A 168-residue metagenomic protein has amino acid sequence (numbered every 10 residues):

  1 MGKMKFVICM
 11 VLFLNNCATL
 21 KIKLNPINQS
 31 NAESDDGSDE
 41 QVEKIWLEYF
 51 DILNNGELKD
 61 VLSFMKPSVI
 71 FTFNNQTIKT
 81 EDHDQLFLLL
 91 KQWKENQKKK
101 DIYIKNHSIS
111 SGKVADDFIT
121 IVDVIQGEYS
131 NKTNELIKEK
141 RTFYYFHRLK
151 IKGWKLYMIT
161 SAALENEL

Functional and structural regions predicted by a protein language model:
G2-C9: Sec-dependent signal peptide recognition, specifically the positively charged N-region followed immediately by
V11-C17: Hydrophobic h-region of N-terminal signal peptides that target proteins for export in Gram-negative bacteria
A18-K59, S63: Short, low-complexity N-terminal intrinsically disordered segments enriched in polar/charged residues
L20-P26, K138-L168: Short beta-strand edge/turn micro-motifs at domain boundaries
L47-D51, S63-I78: Short, solvent-exposed secondary-structure junction/capping segments
L58-L62, P67, H83, F87: An amphipathic alpha-helix signature
M65, N75-T77, D123-Q126, T160: A mature extracytoplasmic/lumenal domain signature
F87-T133: Surface-exposed, charged secondary-structure patches
